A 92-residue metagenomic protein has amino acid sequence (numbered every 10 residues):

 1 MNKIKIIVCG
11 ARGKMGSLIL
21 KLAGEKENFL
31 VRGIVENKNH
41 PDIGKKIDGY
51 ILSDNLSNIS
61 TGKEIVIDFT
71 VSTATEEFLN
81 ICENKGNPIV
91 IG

Functional and structural regions predicted by a protein language model:
N2-I6: Extreme N-terminal starter segment of soluble prokaryotic enzymes
I7, S53, P88-V90: Structural detector of well-ordered beta-strand residues that form the stable sheet scaffold of enzyme domains
I7-C9, V35: Short hydrophobic segments within beta-strands
C9-R12, G16-K21: N-terminal Rossmann NAD(P)H-binding glycine-rich loop of SDR-like oxidoreductase domains
L22-K46: NAD(P)-binding Rossmann-fold cofactor-contacting core
L30, D48-G62: Short acidic low-complexity segments
V66-I67: N-terminal Rossmann-like NAD(P) cofactor-binding module of classical short-chain dehydrogenase/reductase
V71-S72, E77-G92: ADP-ribose/adenylate-binding Rossmann-like module
